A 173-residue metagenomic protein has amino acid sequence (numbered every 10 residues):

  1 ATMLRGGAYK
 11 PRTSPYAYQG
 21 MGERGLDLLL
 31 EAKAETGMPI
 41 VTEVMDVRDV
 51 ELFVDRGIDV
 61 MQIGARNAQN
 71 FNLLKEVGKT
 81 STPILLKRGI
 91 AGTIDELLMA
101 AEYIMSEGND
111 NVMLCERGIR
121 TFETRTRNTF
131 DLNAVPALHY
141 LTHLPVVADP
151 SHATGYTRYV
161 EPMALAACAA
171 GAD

Functional and structural regions predicted by a protein language model:
A1, L29-K33, F53, V77 (+3 more regions): Generic structural signal for hydrophobic
T2-G6, I40-T42, D59-I63, I84-L86 (+2 more regions): Hydrophobic faces of well-ordered beta-strands that scaffold small-molecule active sites in alpha/beta enzyme cores
R5-E23: Glycine-rich, proline-tolerant flexible connector loops at the mouths of alpha/beta enzymes
A17-G25, M61, A65, Q69 (+3 more regions): Alpha-helix N-cap and loop-to-helix initiation/capping positions
Y18-T42, E76-P83, L132-V147: Alpha-helix-loop-beta-strand connector modules within alpha/beta enzyme cores
T42-V47, R66-N67, P150-Y159: Glycine-rich beta-to-alpha transition loops that act as phosphate-gripper elements at the mouths of alpha/beta enzyme
D49-L52, N72-L73, A134, M163: Short acidic active-site motifs
T80-D173: Catalytic alpha/beta core domains of metabolic enzymes, predominantly
